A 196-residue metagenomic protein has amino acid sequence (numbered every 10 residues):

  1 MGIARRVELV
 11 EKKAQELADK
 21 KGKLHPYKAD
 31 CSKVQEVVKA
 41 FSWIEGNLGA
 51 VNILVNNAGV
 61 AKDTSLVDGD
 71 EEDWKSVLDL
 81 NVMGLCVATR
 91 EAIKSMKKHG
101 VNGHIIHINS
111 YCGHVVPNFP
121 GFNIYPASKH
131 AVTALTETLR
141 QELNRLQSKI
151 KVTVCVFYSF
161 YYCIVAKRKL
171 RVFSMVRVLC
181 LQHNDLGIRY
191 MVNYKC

Functional and structural regions predicted by a protein language model:
M1-K12: Conserved glycine-rich Rossmann-like NAD(P)H-binding loop of the short-chain dehydrogenase/reductase
V7-E8, A29-K39, E71: The beta1-alpha1 cofactor-binding region of Rossmann-like NAD(H)/NADP(H)-dependent oxidoreductases
L17-K33: Rossmann-fold cofactor-recognition segment
K21-K23, A50-V51, M96-N109, L146-K151: Active-site loop of short-chain dehydrogenase/reductase
S65-L66, D73-K75: Substrate-binding pocket helix/loop in short-chain dehydrogenase/reductase
T89-R90: A short, exposed helix-loop element centered on a Lys and neighboring polar residues
K97, I106-A131, E137, Q141-R145 (+1 more regions): Catalytic loop of short-chain dehydrogenase/reductase
